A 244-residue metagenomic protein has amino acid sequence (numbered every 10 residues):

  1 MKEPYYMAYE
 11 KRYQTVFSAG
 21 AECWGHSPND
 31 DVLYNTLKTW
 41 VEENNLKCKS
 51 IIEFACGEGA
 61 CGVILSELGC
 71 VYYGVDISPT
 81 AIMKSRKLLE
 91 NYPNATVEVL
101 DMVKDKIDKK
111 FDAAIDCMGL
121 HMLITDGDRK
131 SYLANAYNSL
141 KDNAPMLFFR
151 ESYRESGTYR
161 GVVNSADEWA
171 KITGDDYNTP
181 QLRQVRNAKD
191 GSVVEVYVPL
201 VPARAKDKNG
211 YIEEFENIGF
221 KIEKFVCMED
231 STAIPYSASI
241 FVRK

Functional and structural regions predicted by a protein language model:
M1-L46, G57-C70, V75-P93, V99-K104 (+1 more regions): Class I (Rossmann-like) S-adenosyl-L-methionine-dependent methyltransferase catalytic domain, capturing the SAM-binding
F54: Conserved beta-strand/loop positions that form the S-adenosyl-L-methionine
F111-D112: Local beta-strand N-terminus motif with an aromatic residue
I115: A conserved beta-strand element that flanks and buttresses the S-adenosyl-L-methionine
M118-M122: Short catalytic micro-motifs in class I SAM-dependent methyltransferases
T125-G127: Conserved catalytic-core motifs of eukaryotic protein kinase domains, centered on the activation segment
K130-D142: A short glycine-rich, Lys/Arg-flanked "PGG" loop and its adjoining helix->strand segment in the class I
